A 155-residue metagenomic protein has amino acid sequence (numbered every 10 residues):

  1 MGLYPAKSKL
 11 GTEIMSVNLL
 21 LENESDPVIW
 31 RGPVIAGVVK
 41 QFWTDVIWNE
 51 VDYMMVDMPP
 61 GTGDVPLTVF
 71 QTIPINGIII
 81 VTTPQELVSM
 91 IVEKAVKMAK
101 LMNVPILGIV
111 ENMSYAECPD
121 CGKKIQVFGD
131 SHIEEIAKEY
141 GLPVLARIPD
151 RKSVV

Functional and structural regions predicted by a protein language model:
M1-L21, A36: Phosphate-binding loop that captures ATP/GTP phosphates
V17-P33, F42-P66: Switch II (G3) loop of P-loop NTPases
V34-I35, I91: Catalytic-loop motifs flanking and including active-site residues across diverse enzymes
V39: Class I SAM-dependent methyltransferase SAM-binding "motif I" and its flanking Rossmann-like core
D52-Y53, P59-R147, K152: Conserved catalytic-core segment of NTP-binding enzymes
